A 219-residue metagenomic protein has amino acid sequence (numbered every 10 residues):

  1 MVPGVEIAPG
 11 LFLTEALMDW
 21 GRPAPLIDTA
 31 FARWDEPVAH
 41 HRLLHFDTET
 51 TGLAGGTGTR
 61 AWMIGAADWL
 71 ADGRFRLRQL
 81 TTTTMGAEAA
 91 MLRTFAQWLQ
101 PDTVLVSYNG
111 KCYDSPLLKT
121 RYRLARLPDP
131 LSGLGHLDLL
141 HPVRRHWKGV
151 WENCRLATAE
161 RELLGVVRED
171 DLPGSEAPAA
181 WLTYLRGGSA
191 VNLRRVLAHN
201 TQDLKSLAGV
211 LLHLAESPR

Functional and structural regions predicted by a protein language model:
M1-H40: N-terminal accessory regions of nucleic-acid-interacting proteins
F31-P101: Conserved RNase H-like, two-metal-ion catalytic cores of nucleic-acid enzymes
P37-V38, P128, N192-L193: Short hydrophobic "helix-edge" motifs at membrane interfaces and signal-peptide entry regions
D47-E49, D114, D138, D203: Acidic active-site catalytic centers that drive phospho-/nucleotidyl reactions and related ester hydrolyses
G52, I64, V106-Y108, V167: Short beta-strand->loop
G55-T57, L117, H146, L211: Short, function-defining helix-loop hinge/capping sites that tune catalysis or transport
R74-L163: Conserved DEDDh/DEDDy metal-dependent 3′-5′ exonuclease domain
L156-R219: Acidic, Mg2+-coordinating catalytic module of metal-dependent nucleases/exonucleases that use a two-metal-ion mechanism
